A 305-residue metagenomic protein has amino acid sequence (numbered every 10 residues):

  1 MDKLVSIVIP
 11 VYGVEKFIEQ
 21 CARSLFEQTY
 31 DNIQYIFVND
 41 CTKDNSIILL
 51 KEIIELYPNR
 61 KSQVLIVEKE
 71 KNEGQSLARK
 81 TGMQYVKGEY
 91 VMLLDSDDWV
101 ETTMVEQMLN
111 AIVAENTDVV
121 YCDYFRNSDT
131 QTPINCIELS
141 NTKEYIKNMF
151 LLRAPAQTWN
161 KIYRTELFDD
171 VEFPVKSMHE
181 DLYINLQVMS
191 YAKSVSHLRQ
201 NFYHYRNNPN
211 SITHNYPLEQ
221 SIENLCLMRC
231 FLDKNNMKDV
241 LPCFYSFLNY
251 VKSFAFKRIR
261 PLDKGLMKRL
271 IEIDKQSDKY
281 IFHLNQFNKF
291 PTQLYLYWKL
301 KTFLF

Functional and structural regions predicted by a protein language model:
G13-E27: Short, well-formed alpha-helical segments that are part of the catalytic scaffolds of diverse glycosyltransferases
S24, N39-L50, K71: A conserved acidic beta->alpha catalytic loop
E68-V86: Glycine-rich, basic loop-to-helix element that forms the pyrophosphate-binding segment of sugar-nucleotide handling
V91: Short aromatic/hydrophobic "clamp" motif used to bind/position activated sugar donors
T103-N135: Conserved donor NDP-sugar-binding/catalytic core segment of glycosyltransferases
Y145-L218: Conserved nucleotide-sugar donor-binding catalytic segment
F202-N208, H214-P242, R260-K279: Catalytic core of nucleotide-sugar-dependent glycosyltransferases
R260-F305: Membrane-interface aromatic/basic loop that binds lipid-linked glycans or pyrophosphate carriers, typified by
